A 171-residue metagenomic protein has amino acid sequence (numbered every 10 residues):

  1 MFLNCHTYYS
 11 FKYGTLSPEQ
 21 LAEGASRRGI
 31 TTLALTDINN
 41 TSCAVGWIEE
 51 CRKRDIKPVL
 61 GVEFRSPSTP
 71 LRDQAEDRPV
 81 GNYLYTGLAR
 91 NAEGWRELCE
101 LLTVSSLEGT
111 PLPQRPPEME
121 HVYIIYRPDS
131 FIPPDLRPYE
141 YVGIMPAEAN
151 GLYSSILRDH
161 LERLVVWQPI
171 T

Functional and structural regions predicted by a protein language model:
M1-T171: Phosphodiester-processing cores and adjacent nucleic acid-binding clamps
